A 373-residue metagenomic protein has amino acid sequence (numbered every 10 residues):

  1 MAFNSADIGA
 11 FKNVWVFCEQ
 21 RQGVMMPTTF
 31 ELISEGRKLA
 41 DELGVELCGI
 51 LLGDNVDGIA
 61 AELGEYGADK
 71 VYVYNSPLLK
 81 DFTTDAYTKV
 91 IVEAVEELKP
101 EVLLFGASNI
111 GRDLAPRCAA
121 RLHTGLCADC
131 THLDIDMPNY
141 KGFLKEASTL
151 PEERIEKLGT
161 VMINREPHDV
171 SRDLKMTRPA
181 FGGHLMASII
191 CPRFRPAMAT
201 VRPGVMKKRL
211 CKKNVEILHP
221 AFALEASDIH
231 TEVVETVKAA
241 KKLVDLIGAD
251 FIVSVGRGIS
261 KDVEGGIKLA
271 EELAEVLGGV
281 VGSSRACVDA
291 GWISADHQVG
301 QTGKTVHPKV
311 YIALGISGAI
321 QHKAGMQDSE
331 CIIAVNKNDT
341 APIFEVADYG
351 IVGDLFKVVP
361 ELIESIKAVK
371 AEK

Functional and structural regions predicted by a protein language model:
M1-K373: N-terminal glycine-rich FAD/FM-binding segment characteristic of electron-transfer flavoproteins
